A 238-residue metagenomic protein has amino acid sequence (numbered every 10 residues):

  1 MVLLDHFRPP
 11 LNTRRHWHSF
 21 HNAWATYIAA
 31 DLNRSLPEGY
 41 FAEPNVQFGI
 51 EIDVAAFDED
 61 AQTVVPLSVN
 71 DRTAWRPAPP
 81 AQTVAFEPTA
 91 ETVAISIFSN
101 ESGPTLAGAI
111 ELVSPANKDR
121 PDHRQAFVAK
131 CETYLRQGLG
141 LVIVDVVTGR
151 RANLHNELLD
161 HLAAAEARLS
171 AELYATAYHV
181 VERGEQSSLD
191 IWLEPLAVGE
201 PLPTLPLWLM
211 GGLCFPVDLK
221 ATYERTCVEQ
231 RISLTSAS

Functional and structural regions predicted by a protein language model:
M1-S238: Gly/Pro/Ser/Thr-rich low-complexity, intrinsically disordered segments predominantly at protein N-termini
